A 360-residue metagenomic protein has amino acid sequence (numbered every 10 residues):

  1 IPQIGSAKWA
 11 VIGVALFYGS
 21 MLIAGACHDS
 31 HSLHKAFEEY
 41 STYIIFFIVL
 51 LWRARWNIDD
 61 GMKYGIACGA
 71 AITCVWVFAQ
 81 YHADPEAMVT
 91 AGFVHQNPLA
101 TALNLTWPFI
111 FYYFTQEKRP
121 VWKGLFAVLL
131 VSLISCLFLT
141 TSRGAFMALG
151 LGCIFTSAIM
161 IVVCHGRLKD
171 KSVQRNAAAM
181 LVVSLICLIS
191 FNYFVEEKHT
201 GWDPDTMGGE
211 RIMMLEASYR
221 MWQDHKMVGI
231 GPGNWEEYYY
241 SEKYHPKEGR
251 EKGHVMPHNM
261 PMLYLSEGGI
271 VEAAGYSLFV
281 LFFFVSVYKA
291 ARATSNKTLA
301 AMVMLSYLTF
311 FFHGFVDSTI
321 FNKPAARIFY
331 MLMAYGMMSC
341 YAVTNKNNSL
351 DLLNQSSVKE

Functional and structural regions predicted by a protein language model:
I1-I23, H31, W52-D60, Y64-A67 (+6 more regions): Transmembrane signal-anchor hairpin modules in multi-pass inner-membrane enzymes, especially those that act on
A15-I23, Y40-I48, N57-P85, A91-C164 (+6 more regions): Alpha-helical transmembrane segments of multi-pass inner-membrane proteins
A24, A83-G92, G249-M262: Juxtamembrane membrane-water interface segments that cap and precede transmembrane helices
H31-K35, A91-Q96, T140-A148, V255-N259 (+1 more regions): Membrane-interface catalytic loops of GT-C/OST-like multi-pass glycosylation enzymes that act
P108, C153-I154, F279-F282, A300-E360: Transmembrane alpha-helices of multi-pass inner-membrane enzymes
L125, I270-F311: Hydrophobic transmembrane alpha-helices and their immediate junctions
F191-T206: Hydrophobic alpha-helical transmembrane segments in integral membrane proteins
W202-E216, V228-G268: Long extracytoplasmic/lumenal interhelical loops at the membrane interface of multi-pass membrane proteins
